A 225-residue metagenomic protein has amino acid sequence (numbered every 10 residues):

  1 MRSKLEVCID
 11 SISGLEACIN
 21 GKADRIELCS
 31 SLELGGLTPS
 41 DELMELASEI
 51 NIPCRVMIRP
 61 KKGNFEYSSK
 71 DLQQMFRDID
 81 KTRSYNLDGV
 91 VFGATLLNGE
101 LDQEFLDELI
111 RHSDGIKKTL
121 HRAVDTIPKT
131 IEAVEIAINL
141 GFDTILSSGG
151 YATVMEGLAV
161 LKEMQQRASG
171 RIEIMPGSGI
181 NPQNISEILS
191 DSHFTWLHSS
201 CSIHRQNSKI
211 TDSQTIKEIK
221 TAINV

Functional and structural regions predicted by a protein language model:
M1-I26, S31-T38: N-terminal pre-domain/capping segments
S3-V7, I26-L28, A47, C54-I58 (+5 more regions): Hydrophobic faces of well-ordered beta-strands that scaffold small-molecule active sites in alpha/beta enzyme cores
D10-N20, E66-I79, D125-L140, L161-Q166 (+2 more regions): Catalytic cores of alpha/beta
S13, L32-P53, K70, T95-D114 (+4 more regions): Active-site-adjacent beta->alpha loops and helix N-cap segments on the catalytic face of soluble alpha/beta enzymes
N20-I26, I50-P53, Y85-G89, H112-G115 (+3 more regions): Glycine-enriched alpha-helix->loop->beta-strand junction motifs that scaffold or abut catalytic
I26-L37, K81, Y85-L97, F142-M155 (+1 more regions): Glycine-rich phosphate-binding active-site loops on the catalytic face of alpha/beta enzymes
M44-K81: Structural motif corresponding to the early beta-alpha repeats
K62, N86, I136, A168-V225: C-terminal alpha-helical cap/extension of soluble enzyme domains
